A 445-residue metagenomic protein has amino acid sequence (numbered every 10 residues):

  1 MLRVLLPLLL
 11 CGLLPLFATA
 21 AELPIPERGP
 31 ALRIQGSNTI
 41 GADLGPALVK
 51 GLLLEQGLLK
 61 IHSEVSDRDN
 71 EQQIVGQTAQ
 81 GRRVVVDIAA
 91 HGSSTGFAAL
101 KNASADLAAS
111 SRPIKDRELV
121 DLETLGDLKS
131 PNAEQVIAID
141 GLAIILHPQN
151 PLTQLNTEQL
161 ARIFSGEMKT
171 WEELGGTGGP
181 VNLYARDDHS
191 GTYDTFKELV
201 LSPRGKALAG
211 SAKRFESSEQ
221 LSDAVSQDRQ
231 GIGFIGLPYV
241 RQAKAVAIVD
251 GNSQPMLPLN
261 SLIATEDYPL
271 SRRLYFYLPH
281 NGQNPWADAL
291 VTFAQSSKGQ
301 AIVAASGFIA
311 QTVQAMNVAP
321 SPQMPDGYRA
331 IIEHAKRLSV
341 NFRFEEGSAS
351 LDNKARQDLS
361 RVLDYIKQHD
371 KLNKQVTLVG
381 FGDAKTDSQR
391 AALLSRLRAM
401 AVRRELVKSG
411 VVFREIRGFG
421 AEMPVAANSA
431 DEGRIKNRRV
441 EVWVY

Functional and structural regions predicted by a protein language model:
M1-L2: N-terminal secretory signal peptides that target proteins for export/translocation
L5-P15: Bacterial N-terminal signal peptides
L16-A20: Sec/Tat signal peptide C-region and signal peptidase I cleavage site
A21-S348, D352-Q357, R434-K436, V444: Flexible loop/hinge segments at secondary-structure junctions
A31-R33, V85-D87, N373-T377, F413-E415 (+1 more regions): Residues at or immediately flanking beta-strands
R337, R343-V379, M400-R403, V407-V412 (+1 more regions): Periplasmic peptidoglycan-binding/anchoring modules of Gram-negative envelope and division proteins
F381-Y445: Periplasmic OmpA-like peptidoglycan-binding domain that tethers envelope proteins to the cell wall
